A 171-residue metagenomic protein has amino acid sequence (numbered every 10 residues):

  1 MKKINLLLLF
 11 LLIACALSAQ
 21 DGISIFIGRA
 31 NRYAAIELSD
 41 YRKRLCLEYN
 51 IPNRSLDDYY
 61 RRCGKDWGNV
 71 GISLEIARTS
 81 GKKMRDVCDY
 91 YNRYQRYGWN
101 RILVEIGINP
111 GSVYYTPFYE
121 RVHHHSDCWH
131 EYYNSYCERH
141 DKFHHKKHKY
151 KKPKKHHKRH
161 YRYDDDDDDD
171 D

Functional and structural regions predicted by a protein language model:
M1-L6: Positively charged n-region of N-terminal signal peptides that target proteins for export
L7-L8, D58: A broad, structure-centric signal for solvent-exposed, well-ordered loop/edge residues that line or flank functional
F10-S18: Hydrophobic h-region of N-terminal signal peptides that target proteins for export in Gram-negative bacteria
A19-D171: Glycine- and aromatic-enriched low-complexity segments, predominantly in secreted/extracellular proteins and matrices
